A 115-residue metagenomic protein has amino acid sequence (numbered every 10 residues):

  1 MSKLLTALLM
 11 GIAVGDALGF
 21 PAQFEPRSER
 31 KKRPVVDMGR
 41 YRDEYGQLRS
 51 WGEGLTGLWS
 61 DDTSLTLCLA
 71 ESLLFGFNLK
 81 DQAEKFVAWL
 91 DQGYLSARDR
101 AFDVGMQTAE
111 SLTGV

Functional and structural regions predicted by a protein language model:
M1-V115: Structured, active/binding-site neighborhoods that engage oxygen-rich ligands
